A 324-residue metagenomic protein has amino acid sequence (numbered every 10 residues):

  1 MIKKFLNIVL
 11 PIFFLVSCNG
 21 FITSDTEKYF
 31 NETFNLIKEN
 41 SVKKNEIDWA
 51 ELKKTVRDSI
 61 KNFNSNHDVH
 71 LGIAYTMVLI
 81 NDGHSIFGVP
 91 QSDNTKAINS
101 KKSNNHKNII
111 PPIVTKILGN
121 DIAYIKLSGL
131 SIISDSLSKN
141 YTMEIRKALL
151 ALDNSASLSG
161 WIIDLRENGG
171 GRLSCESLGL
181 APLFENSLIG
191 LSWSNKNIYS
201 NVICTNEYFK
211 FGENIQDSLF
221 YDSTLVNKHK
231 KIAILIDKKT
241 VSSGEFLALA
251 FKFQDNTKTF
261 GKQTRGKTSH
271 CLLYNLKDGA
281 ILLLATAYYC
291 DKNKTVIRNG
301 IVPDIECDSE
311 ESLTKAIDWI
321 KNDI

Functional and structural regions predicted by a protein language model:
M1-S24: Bacterial Sec-dependent N-terminal signal peptides
I2, D48, V89-P90, Y288 (+1 more regions): Short, solvent-exposed coil/turn linker segments
F5, E51-K54, W193-Y199: Short alpha-helical "patches" and their helix-cap loops
C18-I162: Terminal targeting/pro-maturation regions of precursor/exported proteins
I22-N40, H67, D121-Y124, S128 (+3 more regions): C-terminal "post-core" interaction segments
